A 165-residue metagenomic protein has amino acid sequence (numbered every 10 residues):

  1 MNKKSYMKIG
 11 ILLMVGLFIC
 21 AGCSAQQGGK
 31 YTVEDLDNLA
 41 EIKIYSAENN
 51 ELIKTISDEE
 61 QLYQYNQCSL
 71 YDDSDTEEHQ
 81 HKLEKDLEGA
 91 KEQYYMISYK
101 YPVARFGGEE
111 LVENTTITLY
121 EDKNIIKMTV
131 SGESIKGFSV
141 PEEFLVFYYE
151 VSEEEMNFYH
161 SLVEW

Functional and structural regions predicted by a protein language model:
N2-G10: Bacterial N-terminal signal peptides that target proteins for export
S5, S24-W165: Function-determining sites in protein domains
G10-L12, E78: Inter-domain helical "communication" segments and dimerization helices that couple sensory or membrane-embedded modules
L13-L17: Residue-level signal for mature regions of secreted extracellular proteins and peptides
I19-G22: C-terminal motif of bacterial Sec signal peptides marking the signal peptidase cleavage site
